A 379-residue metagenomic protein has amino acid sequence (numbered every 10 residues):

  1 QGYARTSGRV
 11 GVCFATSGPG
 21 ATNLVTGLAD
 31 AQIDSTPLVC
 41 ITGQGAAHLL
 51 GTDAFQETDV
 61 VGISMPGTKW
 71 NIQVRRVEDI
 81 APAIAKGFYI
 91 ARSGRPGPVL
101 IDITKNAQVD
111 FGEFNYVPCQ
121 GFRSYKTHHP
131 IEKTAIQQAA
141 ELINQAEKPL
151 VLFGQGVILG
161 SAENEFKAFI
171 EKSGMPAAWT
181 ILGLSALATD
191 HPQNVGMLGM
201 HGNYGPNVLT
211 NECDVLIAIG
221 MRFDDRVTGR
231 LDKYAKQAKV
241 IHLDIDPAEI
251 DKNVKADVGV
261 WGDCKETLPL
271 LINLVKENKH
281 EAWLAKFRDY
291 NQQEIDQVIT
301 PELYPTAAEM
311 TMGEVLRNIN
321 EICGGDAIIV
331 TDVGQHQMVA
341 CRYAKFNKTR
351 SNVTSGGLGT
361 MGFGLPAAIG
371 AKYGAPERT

Functional and structural regions predicted by a protein language model:
Q1-A282, N318, I322-G325: N-terminal alpha/beta PP-like core and its mobile active-site loop of ThDP/TPP-dependent enzymes
K239, R378-T379: Short beta-strand/loop segments at the ligand-binding rim of alpha/beta enzyme cores
N253, I328, T379: Hydrophobic "anchor" residues on beta-strands that sit immediately upstream of conserved functional sites
N291-A375: Active-site diphosphate/adenylate-binding microenvironment
